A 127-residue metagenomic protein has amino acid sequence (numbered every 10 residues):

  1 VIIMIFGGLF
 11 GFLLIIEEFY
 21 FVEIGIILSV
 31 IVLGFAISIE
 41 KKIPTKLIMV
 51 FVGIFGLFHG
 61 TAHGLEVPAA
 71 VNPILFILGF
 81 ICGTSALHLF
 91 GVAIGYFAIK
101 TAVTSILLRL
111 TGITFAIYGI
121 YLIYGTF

Functional and structural regions predicted by a protein language model:
V1-F127: Membrane metalloprotein/metal-transporter helix-bundle signature
